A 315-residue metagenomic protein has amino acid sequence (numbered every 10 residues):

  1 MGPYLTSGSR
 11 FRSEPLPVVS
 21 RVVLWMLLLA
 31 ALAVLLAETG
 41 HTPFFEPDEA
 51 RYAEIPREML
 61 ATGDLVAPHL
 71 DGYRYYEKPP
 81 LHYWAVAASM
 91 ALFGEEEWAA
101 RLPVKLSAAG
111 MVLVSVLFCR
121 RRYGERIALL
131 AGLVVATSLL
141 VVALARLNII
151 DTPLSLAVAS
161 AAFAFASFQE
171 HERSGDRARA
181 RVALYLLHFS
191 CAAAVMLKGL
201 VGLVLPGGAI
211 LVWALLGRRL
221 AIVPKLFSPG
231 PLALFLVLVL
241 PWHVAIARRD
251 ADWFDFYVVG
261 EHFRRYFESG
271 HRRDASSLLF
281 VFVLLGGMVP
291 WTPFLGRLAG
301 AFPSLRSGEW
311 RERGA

Functional and structural regions predicted by a protein language model:
G2-A315: Membrane-integral, polyisoprenol-dependent glycosyltransferases of the GT-C/oligosaccharyltransferase superfamily
